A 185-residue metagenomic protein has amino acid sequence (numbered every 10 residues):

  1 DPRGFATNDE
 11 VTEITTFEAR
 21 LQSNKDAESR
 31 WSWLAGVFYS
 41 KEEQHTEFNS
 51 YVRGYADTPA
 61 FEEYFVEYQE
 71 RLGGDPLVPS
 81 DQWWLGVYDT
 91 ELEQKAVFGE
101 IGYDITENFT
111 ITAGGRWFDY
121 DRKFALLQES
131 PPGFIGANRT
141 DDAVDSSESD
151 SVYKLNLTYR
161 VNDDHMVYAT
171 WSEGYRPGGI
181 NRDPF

Functional and structural regions predicted by a protein language model:
D1-A6, N49-V87, K123-S146, I180-F185: Solvent-exposed loop segments that connect transmembrane elements
D1-L34, Y39-H45: Outer-membrane beta-barrel domain signature, strongest for Gram-negative TonB-dependent receptors and also present
I14, D81-W84, Q94, D150: Short, solvent-exposed coil/turn segments
F17, E63, D163-D164: Short acidic capping loops at alpha-helix termini that bridge into adjacent secondary structure
Q22-N24, G36-S40, Y88-F185: Structural signature of Gram-negative outer-membrane beta-barrels, strongest in the C-terminal barrel of TonB-dependent
R30, Q82-W83, T170: Residues in intrinsically disordered, low-complexity segments of regulatory proteins
